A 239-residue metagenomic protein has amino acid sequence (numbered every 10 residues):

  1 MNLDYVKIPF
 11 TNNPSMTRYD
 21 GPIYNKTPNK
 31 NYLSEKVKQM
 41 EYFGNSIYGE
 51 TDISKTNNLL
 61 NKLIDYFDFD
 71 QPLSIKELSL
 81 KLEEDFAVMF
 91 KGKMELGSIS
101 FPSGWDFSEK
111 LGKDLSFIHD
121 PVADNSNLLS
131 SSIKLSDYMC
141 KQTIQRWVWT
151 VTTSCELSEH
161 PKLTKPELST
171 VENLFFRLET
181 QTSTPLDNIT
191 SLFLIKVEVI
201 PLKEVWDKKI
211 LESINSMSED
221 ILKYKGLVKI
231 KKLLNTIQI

Functional and structural regions predicted by a protein language model:
M1-I239: Extended, well-ordered protein cores
